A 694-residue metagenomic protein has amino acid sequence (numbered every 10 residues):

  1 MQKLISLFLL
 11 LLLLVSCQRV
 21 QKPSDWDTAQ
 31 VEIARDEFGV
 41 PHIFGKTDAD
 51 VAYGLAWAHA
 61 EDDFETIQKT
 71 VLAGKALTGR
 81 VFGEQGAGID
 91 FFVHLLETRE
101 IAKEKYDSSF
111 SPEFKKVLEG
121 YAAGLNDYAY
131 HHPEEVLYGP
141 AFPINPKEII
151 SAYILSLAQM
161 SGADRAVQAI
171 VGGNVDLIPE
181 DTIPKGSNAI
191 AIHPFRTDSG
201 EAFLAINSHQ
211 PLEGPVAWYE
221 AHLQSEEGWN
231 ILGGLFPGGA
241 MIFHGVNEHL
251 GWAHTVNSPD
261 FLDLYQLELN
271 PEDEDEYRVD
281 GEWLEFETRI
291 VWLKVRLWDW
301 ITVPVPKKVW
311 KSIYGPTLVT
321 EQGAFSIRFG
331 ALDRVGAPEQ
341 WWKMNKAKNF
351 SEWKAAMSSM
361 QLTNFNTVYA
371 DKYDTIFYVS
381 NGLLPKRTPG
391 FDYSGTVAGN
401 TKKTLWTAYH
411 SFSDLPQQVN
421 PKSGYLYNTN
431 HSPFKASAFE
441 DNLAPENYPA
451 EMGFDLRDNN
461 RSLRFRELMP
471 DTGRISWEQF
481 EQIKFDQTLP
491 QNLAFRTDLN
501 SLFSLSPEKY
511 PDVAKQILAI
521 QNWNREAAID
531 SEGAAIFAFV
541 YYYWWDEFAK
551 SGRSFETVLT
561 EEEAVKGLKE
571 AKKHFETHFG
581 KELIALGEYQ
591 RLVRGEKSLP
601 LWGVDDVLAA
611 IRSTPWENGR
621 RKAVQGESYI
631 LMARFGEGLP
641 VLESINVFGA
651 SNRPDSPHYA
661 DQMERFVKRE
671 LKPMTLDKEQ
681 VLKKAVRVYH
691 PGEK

Functional and structural regions predicted by a protein language model:
Q2-L10: Sec-dependent signal peptide recognition, specifically the positively charged N-region followed immediately by
V15-S16: C-terminal motif of bacterial Sec signal peptides marking the signal peptidase cleavage site
R19-T497, S501, S506-K509, K515-L518 (+1 more regions): C-terminal/peripheral segments of proteins
